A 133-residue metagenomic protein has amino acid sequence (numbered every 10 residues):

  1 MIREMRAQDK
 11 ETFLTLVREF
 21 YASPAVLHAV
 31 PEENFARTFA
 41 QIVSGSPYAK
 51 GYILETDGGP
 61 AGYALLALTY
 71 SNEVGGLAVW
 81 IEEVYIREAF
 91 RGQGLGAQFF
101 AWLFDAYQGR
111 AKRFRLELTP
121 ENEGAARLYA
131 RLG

Functional and structural regions predicted by a protein language model:
M1-T15: A short beta-loop-alpha structural element at the N-terminal edge of CoA-dependent acyl/N-acetyltransferase catalytic
R18-A40: Conserved GNAT-fold acetyl-CoA-binding loop/helix
Q41-I53, W80: A short helix-loop-beta-strand connector motif used in the catalytic cores of GNAT acetyltransferases and, in some
I53, G59-L68, W80: Conserved beta-strand in the GNAT
L77-E88, E117: Conserved acetyl-CoA binding element of GNAT-fold acetyltransferases
F90, G94-W102: Conserved acetyl-CoA pyrophosphate-binding loop and the N-cap/start of the following alpha-helix in GNAT-like
A97, P120-G133: Conserved active-site alpha-helix within GNAT-family acetyltransferase domains
Y107-L118: Conserved GNAT acetyl-CoA-binding A-motif
